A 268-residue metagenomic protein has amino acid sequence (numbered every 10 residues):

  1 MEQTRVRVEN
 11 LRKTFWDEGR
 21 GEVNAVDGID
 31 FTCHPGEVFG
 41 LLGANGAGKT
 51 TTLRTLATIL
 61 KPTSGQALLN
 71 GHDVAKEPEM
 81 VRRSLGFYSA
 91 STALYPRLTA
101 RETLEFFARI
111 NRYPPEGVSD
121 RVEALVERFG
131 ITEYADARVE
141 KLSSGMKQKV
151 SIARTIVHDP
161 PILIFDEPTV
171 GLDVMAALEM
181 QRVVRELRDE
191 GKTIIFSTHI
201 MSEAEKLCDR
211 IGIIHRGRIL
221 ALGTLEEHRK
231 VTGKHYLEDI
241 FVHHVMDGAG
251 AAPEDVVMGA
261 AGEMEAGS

Functional and structural regions predicted by a protein language model:
M1-R5, K13-G28, P78: A short, flexible loop at the N-terminus of ABC-type nucleotide-binding domains that lies
E105, R109, E116-Y134: Conserved ABC ATPase "signature" region
R138-L142: Conserved ABC ATPase signature
D159: Conserved catalytic motifs of ABC-family nucleotide-binding domains
L163-D166: Catalytic Walker B motif of ABC-type/P-loop ATPase nucleotide-binding domains
L222-G223: ABC ATPase "signature
